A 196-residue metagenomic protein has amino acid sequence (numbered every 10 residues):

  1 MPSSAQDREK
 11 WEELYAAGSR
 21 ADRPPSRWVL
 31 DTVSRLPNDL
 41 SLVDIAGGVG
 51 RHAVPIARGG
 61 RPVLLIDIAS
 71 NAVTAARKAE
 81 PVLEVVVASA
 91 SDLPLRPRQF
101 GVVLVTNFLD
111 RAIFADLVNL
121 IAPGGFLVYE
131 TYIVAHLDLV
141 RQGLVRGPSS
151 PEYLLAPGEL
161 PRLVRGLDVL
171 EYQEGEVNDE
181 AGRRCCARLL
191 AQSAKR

Functional and structural regions predicted by a protein language model:
M1-P37: Conserved class I S-adenosyl-L-methionine
D39-G48: Conserved class I S-adenosyl-L-methionine
A69-N71: Conserved SAM/SAH-binding beta-strand->alpha-helix loop
A76-R77: Conserved SAM-binding loop
P81-D92: Conserved SAM-binding strand-loop segment of SAM-dependent methyltransferases
P94-V102: A short acidic, Gly/Pro-enriched loop at the edge of an enzyme's catalytic core that lines a small-molecule cofactor
G125-Y132: Conserved beta-strand signature within the Rossmann-like core of class I S-adenosyl-L-methionine
G175-R196: Core SAM-dependent methyltransferase catalytic element
